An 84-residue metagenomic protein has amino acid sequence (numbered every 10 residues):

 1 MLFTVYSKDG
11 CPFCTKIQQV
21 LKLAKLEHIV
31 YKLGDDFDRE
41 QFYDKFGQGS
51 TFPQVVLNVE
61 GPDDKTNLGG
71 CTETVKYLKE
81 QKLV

Functional and structural regions predicted by a protein language model:
M1-L26: Local sequence-structure signature of Cys/Sec-based thiol-disulfide redox active-site neighborhoods
L2-T4, F52, V75, Q81: Preference for well-ordered, secondary-structure-rich cores of eukaryotic proteins
T15, E40, K76: Alpha-helical elements of the RecA-like P-loop NTPase motor core of helicases
Q18, K25-V30, D38-Q41, V55: Charged, surface-exposed interaction regions in soluble eukaryotic proteins
K32-S50, E80: Thioredoxin-like thiol-disulfide oxidoreductase module
F46-L57, C71: Structural micro-motif
L57-V84: Non-catalytic, surface beta->alpha helical segment in thiol-disulfide oxidoreductase systems
